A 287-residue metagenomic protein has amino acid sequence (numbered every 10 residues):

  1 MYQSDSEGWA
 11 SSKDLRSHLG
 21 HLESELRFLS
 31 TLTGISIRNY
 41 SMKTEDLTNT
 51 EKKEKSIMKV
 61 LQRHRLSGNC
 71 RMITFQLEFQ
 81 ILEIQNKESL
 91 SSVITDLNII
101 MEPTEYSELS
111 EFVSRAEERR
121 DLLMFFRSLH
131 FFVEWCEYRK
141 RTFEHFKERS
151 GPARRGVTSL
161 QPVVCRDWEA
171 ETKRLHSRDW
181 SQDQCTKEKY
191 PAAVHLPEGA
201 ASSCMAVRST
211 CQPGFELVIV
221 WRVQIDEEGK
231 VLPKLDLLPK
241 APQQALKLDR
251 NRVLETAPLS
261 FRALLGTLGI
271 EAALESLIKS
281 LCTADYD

Functional and structural regions predicted by a protein language model:
M1-G8: Internal amphipathic alpha-helices that form coiled-coils
R16, G20-D287: Charged, low-complexity assembly regions of eukaryotic complex subunits
